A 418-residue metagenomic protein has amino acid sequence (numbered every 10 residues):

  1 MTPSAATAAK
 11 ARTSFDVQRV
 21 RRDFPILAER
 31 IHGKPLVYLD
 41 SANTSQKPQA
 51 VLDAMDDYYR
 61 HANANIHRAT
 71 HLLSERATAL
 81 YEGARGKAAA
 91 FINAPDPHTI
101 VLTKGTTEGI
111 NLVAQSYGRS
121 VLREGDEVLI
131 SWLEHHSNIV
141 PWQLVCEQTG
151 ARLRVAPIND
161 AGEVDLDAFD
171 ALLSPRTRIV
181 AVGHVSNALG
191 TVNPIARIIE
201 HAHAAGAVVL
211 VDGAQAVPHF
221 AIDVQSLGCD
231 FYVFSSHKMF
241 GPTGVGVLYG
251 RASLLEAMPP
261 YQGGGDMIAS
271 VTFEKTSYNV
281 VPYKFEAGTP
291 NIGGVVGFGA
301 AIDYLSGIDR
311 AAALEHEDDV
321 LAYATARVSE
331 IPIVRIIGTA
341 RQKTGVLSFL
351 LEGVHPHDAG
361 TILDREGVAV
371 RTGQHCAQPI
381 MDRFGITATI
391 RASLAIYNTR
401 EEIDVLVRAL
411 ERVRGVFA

Functional and structural regions predicted by a protein language model:
M1-A418: Pyridoxal 5′-phosphate
